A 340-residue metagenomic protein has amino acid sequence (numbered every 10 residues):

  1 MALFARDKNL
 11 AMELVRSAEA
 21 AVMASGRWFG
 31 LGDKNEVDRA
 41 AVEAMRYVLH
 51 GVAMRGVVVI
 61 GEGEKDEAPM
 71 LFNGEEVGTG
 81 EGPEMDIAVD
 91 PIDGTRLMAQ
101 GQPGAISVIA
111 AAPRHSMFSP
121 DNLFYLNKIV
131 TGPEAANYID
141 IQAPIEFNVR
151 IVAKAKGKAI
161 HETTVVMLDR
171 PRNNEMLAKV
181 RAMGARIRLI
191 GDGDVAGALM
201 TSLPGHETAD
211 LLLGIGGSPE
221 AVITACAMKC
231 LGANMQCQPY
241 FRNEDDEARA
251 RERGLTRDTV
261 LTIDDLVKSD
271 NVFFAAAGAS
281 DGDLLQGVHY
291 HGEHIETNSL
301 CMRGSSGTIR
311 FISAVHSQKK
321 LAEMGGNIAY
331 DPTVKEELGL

Functional and structural regions predicted by a protein language model:
M1-A88, V195, D270, G278 (+2 more regions): N-terminal subdomain of lithium-sensitive/metallo-dependent phosphomonoesterases centered on the IMPase/IPPase/PAP
M1-R39, S107-V149, A153: Conserved phosphate-binding loops in N-terminal lobes of ATP-dependent enzymes of the actin/Hsp70/sugar-kinase
G30, V59-G61, I92, L212-I215 (+1 more regions): Short glycine/serine/threonine-biased micro-segments
M45-Y47, T95-M98, D258-D265: Intrinsically disordered, low-complexity boundary segments flanking structured domains
P69, E75, H115-S116, F124-N127 (+2 more regions): Flexible, active-site-adjacent loop/turn segments at secondary-structure boundaries
V77-G78, S107-A110, T208-L212: Short basic, glycine-rich beta-strand/loop surfaces that mediate nucleic-acid
G82-D93, L97-M117: DPxDG-like acidic metal-binding loop motif
A143-R303, S313: An extended, acidic
